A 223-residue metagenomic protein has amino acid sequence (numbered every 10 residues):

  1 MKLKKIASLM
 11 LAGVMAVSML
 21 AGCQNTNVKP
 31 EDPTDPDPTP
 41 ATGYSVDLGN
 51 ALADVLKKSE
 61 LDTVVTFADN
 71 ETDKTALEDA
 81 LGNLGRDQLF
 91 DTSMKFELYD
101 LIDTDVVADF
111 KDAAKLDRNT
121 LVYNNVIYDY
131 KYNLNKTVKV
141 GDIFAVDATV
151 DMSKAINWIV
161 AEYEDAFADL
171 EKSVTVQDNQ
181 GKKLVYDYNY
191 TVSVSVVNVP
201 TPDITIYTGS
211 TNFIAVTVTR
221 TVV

Functional and structural regions predicted by a protein language model:
M1-M10: Bacterial Sec-dependent N-terminal signal peptides
S18-G22: C-terminal motif of bacterial Sec signal peptides marking the signal peptidase cleavage site
Q24-T26: Bacterial signal peptide processing site
V28-T120: Short, well-ordered surface patches within globular domains
A108-V223: A well-ordered secondary-structure block
